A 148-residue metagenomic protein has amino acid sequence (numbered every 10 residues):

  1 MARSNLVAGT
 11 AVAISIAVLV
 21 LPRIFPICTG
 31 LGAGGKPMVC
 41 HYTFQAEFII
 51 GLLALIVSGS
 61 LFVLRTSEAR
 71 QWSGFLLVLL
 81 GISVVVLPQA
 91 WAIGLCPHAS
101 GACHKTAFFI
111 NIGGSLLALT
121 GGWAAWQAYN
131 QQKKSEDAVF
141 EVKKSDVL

Functional and structural regions predicted by a protein language model:
M1-V18, V147-L148: Cytosolic juxtamembrane helix and N-cap/initiation of the first transmembrane helix
V7-A8, H98-N130: Alpha-helical membrane-associated segments of multi-pass integral membrane proteins
I16-C28: Alpha-helical transmembrane segments of multi-pass membrane proteins
I27-L31, V63-R70, I93, P97 (+1 more regions): Transmembrane helix-loop junctions in multipass membrane proteins, especially transporters and channels
I27-Q45, L87-N111: Interfacial non-cytosolic loop connecting adjacent transmembrane helices
F48-L61: Hydrophobic alpha-helical transmembrane segments
S60-I82: Loop-to-transmembrane helix junctions at the membrane interface
K134-L148: Short, highly charged, low-complexity non-transmembrane loops/tails of multi-pass membrane proteins
